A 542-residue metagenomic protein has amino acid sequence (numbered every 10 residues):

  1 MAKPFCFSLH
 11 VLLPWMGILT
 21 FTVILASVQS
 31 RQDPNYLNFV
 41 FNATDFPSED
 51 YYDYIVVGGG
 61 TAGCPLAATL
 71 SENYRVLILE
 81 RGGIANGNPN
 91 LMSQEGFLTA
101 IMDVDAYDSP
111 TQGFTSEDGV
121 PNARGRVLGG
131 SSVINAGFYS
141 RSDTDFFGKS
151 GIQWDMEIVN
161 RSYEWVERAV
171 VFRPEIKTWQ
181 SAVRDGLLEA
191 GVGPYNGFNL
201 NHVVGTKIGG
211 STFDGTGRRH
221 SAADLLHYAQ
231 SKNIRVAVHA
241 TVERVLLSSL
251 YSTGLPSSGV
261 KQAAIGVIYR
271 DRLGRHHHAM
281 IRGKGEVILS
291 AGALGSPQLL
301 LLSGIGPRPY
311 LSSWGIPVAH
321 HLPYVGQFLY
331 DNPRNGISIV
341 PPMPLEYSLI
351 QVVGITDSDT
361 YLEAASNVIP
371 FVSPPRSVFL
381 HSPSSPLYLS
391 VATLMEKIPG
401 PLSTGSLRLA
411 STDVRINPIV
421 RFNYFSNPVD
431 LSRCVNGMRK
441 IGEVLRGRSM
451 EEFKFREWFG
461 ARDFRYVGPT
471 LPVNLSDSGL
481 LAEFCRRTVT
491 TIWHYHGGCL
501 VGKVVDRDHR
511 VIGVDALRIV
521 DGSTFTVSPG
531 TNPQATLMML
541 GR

Functional and structural regions predicted by a protein language model:
F7-A26: Cleavable N-terminal signal peptides of Sec/SRP-targeted secreted and luminal proteins
S27-E157, A319-L322, N332-G336: N-terminal glycine-rich phosphate/pyrophosphate-binding loop and immediately adjacent elements
R31, Q153-A264, G336, V340 (+1 more regions): Conserved redox-cofactor binding core of oxidoreductases
R75-L77, G82-G87, L91, D155 (+1 more regions): Glycine-rich loop(s) and the adjacent beta-strand/alpha-helix scaffold that form part
V104-R219, R415-F425, V429, G447-R456: Glycine-rich active-site loop/strand segments that organize a redox cofactor
N233, P297-L301, I305-S403, S411 (+5 more regions): Mid-to-C-terminal "cap/lid" subdomains and adjacent gly/pro-rich loops that border and regulate access to redox
V238, E243-L246, Y251-L255, E451-S528: A glycine-rich dinucleotide-binding beta-alpha-beta segment and adjacent secondary-structure elements that constitute
V527-R542: A conserved FAD-binding loop/helix module that cradles the flavin
